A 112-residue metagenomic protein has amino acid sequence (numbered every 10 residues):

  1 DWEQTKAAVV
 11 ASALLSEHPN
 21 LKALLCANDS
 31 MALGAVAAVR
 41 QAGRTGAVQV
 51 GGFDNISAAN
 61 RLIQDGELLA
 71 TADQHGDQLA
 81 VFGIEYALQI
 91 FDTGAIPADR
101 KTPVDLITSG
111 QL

Functional and structural regions predicted by a protein language model:
D1-V10, C26-M31, D54-A58, Q74-L79: Hinge/beta->alpha junction and helix N-cap segments in small-molecule ligand-binding domains
V9-A13, G34, F82, Y86: Alpha-helical elements of Rossmann-like donor-binding domains used by nucleotide-donor carbohydrate transfer enzymes
L14-N20: Glycine-rich phosphate-binding loop signature in dinucleotide/nucleotide-binding domains
L15, V39-R40, F91: Conserved hydrophobic residues forming the short capping helix/wall of the S-adenosyl-L-methionine
N20-A23, A70: Second-shell loop/turn segments in exported
L25-L68, I107: Venus flytrap/periplasmic-binding-protein-like
D65-D77: Short beta-strand elements at the ligand-binding edges of bilobed clamshell
H75-L112: Hinge/cleft segment of the Venus flytrap/periplasmic-binding protein
